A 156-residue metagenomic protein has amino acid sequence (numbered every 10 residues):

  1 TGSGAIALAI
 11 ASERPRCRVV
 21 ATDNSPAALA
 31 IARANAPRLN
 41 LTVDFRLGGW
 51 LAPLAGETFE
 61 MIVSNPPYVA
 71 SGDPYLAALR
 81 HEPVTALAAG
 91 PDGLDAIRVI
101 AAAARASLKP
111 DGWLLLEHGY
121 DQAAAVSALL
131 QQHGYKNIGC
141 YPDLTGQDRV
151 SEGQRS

Functional and structural regions predicted by a protein language model:
S3-A5, I10-R155: S-adenosylmethionine
